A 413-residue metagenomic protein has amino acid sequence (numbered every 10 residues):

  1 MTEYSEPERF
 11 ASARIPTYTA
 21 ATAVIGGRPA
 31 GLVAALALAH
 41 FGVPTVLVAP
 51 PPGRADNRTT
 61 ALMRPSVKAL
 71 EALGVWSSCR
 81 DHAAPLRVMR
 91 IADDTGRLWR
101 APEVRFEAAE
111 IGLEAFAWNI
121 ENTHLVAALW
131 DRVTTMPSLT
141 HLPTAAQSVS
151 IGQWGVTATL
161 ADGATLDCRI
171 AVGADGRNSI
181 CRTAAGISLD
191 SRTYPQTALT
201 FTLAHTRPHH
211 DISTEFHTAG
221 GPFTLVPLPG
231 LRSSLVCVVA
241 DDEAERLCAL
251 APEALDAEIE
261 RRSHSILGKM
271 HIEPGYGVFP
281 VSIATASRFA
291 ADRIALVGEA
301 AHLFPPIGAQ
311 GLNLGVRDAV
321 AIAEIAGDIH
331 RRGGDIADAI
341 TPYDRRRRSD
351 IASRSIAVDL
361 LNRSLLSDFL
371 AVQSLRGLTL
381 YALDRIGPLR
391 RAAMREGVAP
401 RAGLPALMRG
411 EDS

Functional and structural regions predicted by a protein language model:
T2-T19: A short, basic/flexible loop-to-alpha-helix module at the beginning of a structural domain
Y4-P7, E324-S413: C-terminal helical "tail/cap" subdomain of flavin- and related membrane-associated enzymes
R14-A30: Beta1/beta-strand and adjacent pyrophosphate-binding region of the FAD-binding site in flavoprotein oxidoreductases
T17-Y18, C79-A184, R192-T197: Conserved N-terminal helical subregion
A23, L36-R58: Glycine-rich FAD pyrophosphate-binding loop
P51-E71, V75: Conserved N-terminal glycine-rich FAD pyrophosphate-binding loop of Rossmann-like flavoproteins
L70, T157-T165, I170-Y276: Conserved FAD-binding catalytic core of PHBH/FMO-like flavoproteins
E245-D335: FAD/FMN-dependent oxidoreductases across multiple families
